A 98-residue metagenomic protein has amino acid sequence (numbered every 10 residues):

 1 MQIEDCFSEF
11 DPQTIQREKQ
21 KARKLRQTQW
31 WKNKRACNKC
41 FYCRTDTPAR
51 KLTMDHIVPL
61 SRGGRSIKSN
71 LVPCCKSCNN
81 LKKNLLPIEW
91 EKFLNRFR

Functional and structural regions predicted by a protein language model:
Q2-Y42: Short, charged surface segments at domain edges that flank catalytic/cofactor-binding sites
N38, L52, S69, P73: Cys/His-enriched microdomains
A49-R50, L81-L85: Short, non-ligating residues that shape and space the ligands of small metal-coordination modules and catalytic
T53-P59: Histidine-centered catalytic micro-motifs used for acid/base chemistry in nuclease and nucleotide-processing active
G63-L81: Short beta-strand-alpha-helix junction that forms the catalytic/metal-binding core of metal-dependent nuclease domains
